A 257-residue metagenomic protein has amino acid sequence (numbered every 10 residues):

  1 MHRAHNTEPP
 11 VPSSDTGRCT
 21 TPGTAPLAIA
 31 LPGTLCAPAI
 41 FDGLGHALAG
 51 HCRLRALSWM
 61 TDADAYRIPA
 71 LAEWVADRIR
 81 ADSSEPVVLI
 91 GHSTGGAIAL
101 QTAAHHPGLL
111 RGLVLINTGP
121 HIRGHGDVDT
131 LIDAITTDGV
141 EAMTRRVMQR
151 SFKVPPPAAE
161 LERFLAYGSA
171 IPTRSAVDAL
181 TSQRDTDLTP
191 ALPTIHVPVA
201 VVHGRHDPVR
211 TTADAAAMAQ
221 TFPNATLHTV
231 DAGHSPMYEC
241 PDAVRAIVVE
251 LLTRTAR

Functional and structural regions predicted by a protein language model:
H2, P12-A65: Conserved HGGG/HGGXW glycine-rich cap/lid loop of the alpha/beta-hydrolase fold
A70-V87: Conserved acidic catalytic loop of the alpha/beta-hydrolase fold
G91, G95, A99: Gly/Ala-rich beta-loop-alpha elbow adjacent to hydrolase catalytic centers
L100-H105, L109-G139: Flexible "cap/lid" loop of the alpha/beta hydrolase fold
R123-G126, E141-P193: Conserved alpha/beta-hydrolase catalytic His-Asp/Glu region
I195, V201-H203, D207: Short beta-strand/loop motif that positions the catalytic acidic residue of the alpha/beta-hydrolase fold
P208-D214: Conserved alpha/beta-hydrolase "acid-adjacent" motif
A232-R245: Catalytic histidine-centered segment of alpha/beta-hydrolase-like enzymes
